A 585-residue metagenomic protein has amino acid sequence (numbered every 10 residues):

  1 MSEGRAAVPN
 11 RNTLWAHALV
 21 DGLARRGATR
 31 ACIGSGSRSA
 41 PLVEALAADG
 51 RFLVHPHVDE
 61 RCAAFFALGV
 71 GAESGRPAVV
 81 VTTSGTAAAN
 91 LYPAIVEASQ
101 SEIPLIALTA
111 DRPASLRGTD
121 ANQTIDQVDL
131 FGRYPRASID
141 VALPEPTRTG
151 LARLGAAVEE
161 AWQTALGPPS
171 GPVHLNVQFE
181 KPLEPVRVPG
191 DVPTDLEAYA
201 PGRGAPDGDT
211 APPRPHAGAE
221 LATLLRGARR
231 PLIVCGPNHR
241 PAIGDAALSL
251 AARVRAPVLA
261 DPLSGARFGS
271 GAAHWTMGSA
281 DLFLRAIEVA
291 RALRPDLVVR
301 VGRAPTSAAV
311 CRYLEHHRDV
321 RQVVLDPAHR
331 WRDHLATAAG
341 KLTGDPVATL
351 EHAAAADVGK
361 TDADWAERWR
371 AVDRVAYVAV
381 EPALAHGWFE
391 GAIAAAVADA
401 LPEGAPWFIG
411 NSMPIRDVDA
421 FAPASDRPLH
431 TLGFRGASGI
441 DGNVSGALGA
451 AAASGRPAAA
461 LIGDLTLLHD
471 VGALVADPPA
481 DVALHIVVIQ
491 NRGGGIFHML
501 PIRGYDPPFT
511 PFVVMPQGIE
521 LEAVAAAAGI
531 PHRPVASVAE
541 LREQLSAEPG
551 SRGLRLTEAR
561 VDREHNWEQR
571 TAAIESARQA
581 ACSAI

Functional and structural regions predicted by a protein language model:
S2-R11, V141, T149, Y313-I415 (+2 more regions): Phosphate/pyrophosphate-binding active-site segments
G4, G155-E160, T164-G227, G359: Conformationally flexible catalytic loops at phosphate/diphosphate-handling active centers
R11-E97: N-terminal cofactor/phosphate-binding cores enriched in small/glycine residues, especially glycine-rich loops such as
A16-V20, A24-G27, G34-R38, L42-V43 (+1 more regions): Active-site diphosphate/adenylate-binding microenvironment
A72, N90, A219, V234-V323 (+5 more regions): Glycine-rich, anion-gripping cofactor-binding loops and their flanking helix/strand elements in enzyme active sites
V80-R148, G155, E159-V177, K181-P182 (+4 more regions): Conserved thiamine diphosphate
L108, S115-V128, D417, A422-I585: Thiamine diphosphate
T109-A161, A260-D373, P501, E558: Glycine-rich, acidic loop regions that bind phosphate or pyrophosphate groups
